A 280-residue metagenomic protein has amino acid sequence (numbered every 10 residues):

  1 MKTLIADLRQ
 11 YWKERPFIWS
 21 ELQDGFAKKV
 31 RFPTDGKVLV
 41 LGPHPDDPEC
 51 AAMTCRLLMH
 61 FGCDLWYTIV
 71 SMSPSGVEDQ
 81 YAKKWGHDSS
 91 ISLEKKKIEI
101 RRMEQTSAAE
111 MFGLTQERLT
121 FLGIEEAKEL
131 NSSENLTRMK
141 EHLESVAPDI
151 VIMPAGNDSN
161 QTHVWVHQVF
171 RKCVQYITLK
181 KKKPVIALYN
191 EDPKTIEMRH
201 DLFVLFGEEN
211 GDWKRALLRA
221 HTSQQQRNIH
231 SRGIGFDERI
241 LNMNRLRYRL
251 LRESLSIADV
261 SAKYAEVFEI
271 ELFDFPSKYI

Functional and structural regions predicted by a protein language model:
M1-K183, Y189, A216-R219, V260 (+1 more regions): Active-site beta-strand->loop->alpha-helix modules in alpha/beta enzyme cores, enriched in Gly/His/Asp(Glu)
R118, M198-H200, A262: A generic, residue-level signal for flexible/boundary positions that often mark functional hotspots
K194-S254: A conserved mid-domain beta-alpha-beta active-site/ligand-binding segment of alpha/beta enzyme cores
E253-A265: Intrinsically disordered, low-complexity segments
